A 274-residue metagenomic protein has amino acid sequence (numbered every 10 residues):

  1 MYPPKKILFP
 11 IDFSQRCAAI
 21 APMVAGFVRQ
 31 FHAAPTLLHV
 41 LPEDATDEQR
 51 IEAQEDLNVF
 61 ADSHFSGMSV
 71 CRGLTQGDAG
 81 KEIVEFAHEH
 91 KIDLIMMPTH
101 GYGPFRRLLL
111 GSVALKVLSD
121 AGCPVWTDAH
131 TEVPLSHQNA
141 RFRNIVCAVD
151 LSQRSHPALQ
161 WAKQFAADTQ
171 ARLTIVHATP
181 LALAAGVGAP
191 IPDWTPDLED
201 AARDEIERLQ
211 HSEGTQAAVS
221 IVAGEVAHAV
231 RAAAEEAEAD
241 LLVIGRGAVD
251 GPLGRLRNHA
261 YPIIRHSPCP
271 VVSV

Functional and structural regions predicted by a protein language model:
M1-R50, A140-P192, A218, H266: Small/aliphatic-rich secondary-structure junction motif
M1-Y2, P42-D44, E52-E55, D62-I95 (+4 more regions): Structural beta-alpha unit
A25, V59-D62, L115, K163 (+2 more regions): Active-site phosphate/pyrophosphate- and oxyanion-stabilizing loops and adjacent acidic/basic residues in soluble
T36-L38, C71-T75, W126, T174-V176 (+2 more regions): General small-molecule cofactor/ligand-binding pocket signal
E52-D56, V113-A114, R143-I145, P190-T195 (+2 more regions): Short, hinge-like loop/turn segments at secondary-structure boundaries
V84-L135, A232-V274: Gly/Ser-rich helix-loop-strand patches that form or flank binding pockets for ribonucleotide-derived cofactors
P192-D204: A short acidic, glycine-rich active-site loop that binds or catalyzes chemistry on phosphate/adenosine moieties
